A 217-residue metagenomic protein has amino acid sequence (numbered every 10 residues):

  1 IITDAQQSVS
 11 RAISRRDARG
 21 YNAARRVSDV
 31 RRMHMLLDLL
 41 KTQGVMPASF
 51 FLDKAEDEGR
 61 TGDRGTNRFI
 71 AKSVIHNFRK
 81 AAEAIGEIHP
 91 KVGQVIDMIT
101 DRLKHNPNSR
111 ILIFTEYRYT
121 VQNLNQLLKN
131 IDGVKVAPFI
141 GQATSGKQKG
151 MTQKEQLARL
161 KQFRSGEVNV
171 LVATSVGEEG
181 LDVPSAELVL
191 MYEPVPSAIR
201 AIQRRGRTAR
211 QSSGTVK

Functional and structural regions predicted by a protein language model:
I1-I131: Helicase motor interdomain insertion/brace
L103-P107, K129-N130, K161-G166, D182-V183 (+1 more regions): Conserved catalytic network of the ASCE P-loop NTPase/AAA+ motor domain
R110-F114, T120-S175: Conserved helicase ATPase core of P-loop NTP-dependent helicases/translocases
N123-L124, G180, R200: Phosphate- and divalent-cation-binding pockets in alpha/beta enzyme and binding domains that engage nucleotide-derived
I140-A143, E193-A198: Short, acidic/turn-prone active-site loops that include or flank metal/cofactor- and phosphate-binding residues
R159, R200-R205: Short beta-alpha junctions and helix-cap segments that line functional grooves
R164, Q203-K217: Conserved segment of the helicase C-terminal RecA-like domain
V172, E179-P194, G214-K217: A short beta-strand element within the Helicase C-terminal
